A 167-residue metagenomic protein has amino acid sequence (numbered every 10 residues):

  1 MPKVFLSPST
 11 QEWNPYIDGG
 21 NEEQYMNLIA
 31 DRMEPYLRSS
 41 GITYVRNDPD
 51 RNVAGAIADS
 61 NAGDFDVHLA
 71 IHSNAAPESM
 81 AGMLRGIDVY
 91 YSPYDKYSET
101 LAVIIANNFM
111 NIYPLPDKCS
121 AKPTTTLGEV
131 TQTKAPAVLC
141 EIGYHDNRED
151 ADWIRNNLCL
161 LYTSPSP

Functional and structural regions predicted by a protein language model:
P2-I87, Y91-K96: Catalytic-core regions of hydrolytic enzymes
P2-P8, K134-I142: Short coil-to-beta-strand
S9, S73, G143-E149: Cell-envelope and extracellular/periplasmic
D50-R51, Y113-T133, A137-L139: Short catalytic/ligand-gating loop segments at beta-alpha or beta-beta junctions within enzyme catalytic domains
D95, T126-G128, Y144-N147: Short Gly/Pro-enriched loop/turn and capping motifs at secondary-structure junctions
K96-K122: Active-site-adjacent substrate-binding region of metalloamidase/peptidase-like peptide-processing proteins
D146-L158: A short acidic/glycine-rich loop-to-helix N-cap element
Y162-P167: Conserved small/polar residues in nucleotide/adenosyl-binding loops
